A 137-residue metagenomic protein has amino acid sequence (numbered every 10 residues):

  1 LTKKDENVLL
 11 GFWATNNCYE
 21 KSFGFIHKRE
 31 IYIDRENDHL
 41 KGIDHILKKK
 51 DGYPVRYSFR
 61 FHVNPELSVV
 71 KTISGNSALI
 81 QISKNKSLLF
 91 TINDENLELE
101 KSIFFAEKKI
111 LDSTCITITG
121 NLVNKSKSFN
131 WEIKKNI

Functional and structural regions predicted by a protein language model:
L1-I137: CBM-like, beta-strand-rich accessory domains located in the C-terminal region of large, secreted polysaccharide-active
